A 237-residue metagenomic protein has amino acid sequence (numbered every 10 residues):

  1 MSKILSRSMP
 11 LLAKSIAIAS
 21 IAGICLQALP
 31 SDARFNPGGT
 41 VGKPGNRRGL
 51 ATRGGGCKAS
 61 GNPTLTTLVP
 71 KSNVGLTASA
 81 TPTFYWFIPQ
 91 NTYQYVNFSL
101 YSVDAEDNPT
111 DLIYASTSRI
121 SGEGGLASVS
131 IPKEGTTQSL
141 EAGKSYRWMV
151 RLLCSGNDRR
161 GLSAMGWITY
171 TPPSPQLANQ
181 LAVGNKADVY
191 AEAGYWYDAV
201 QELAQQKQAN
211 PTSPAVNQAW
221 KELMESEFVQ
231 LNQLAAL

Functional and structural regions predicted by a protein language model:
S2-A17: Bacterial N-terminal signal peptides that target proteins for export
I21-S31: C-terminal segment of classical bacterial N-terminal signal peptides
F35-G39, K58, V74, R119-G122 (+3 more regions): Extended, polar beta-sheet/loop recognition surfaces of beta-rich domains that mediate binding to diverse ligands
K71-Q90: Contiguous beta-strand segments within globular domains
T110-E123: Solvent-exposed serine/threonine-rich low-complexity stretches and specific carbohydrate-binding patches
L126-A142: Signal that preferentially marks extracellular ectodomain short beta-strand elements of beta-sandwich modules
E141-S155, A204: Internal, hydrophobic beta-strand segments that form the core of beta-sheet-rich folds
A204-Q206, P211, A215-L237: Preference for solvent-exposed, low-hydrophobicity sequence contexts
